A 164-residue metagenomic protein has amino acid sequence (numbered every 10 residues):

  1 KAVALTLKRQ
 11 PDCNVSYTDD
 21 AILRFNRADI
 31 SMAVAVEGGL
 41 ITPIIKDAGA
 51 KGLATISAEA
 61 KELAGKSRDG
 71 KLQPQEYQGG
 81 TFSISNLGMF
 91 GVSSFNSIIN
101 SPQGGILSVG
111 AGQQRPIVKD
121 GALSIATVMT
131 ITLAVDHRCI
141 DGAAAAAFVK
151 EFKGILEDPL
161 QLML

Functional and structural regions predicted by a protein language model:
K1-L164: C-terminal catalytic/motor cores of large multi-domain enzyme assemblies
